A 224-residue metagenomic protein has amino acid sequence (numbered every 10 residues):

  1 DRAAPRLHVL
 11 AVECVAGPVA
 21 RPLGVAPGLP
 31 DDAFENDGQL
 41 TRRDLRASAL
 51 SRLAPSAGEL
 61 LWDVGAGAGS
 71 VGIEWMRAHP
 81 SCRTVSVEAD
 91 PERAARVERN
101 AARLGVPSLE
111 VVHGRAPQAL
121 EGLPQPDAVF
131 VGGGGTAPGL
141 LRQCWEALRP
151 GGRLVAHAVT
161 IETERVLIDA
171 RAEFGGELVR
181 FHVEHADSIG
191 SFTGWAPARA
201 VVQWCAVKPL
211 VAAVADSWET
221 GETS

Functional and structural regions predicted by a protein language model:
D1-G38: A contiguous loop/helix-start segment that scaffolds small-molecule binding in enzyme catalytic cores
H8-C14, S188-S224: Core SAM-dependent methyltransferase catalytic element
L40-A57: Conserved alpha-helix/loop element of class I SAM-dependent methyltransferases that forms part of the SAM/SAH-binding
G58-G67: Conserved class I S-adenosyl-L-methionine
A68-P80: Conserved SAM-binding loop of SAM-dependent methyltransferases across substrates and taxa, primarily the Class I
S81-V85: Short beta-strand element of Class I
V87-A128: S-adenosyl-L-methionine
L141-V202: C-terminal substrate-binding/active-site "lid" region of AdoMet-derived donor-dependent transferases
